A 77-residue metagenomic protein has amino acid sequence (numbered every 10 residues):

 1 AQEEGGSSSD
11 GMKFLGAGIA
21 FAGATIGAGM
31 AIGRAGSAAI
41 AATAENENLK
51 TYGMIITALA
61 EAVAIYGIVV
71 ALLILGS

Functional and structural regions predicted by a protein language model:
Q2-S77: Hydrophobic alpha-helical membrane-interaction elements
